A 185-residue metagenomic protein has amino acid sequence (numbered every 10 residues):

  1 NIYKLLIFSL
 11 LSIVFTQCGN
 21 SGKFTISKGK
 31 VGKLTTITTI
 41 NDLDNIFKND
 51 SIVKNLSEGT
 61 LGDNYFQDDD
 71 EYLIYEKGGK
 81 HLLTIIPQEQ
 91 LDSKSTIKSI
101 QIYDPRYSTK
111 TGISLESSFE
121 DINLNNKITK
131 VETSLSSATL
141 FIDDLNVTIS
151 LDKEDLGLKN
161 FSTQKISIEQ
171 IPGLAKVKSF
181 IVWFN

Functional and structural regions predicted by a protein language model:
N1-T25: Bacterial Sec-dependent N-terminal signal peptides
C18-L135, D143-L145, T163-N185: Short helix/turn-capping signatures at newly exposed starts of structured segments
T139-D143, V147-D152: Short, structured protein-protein interaction patches enriched in aromatics and acidic/basic residues, typified by
S150-D155, F161: Positively charged
